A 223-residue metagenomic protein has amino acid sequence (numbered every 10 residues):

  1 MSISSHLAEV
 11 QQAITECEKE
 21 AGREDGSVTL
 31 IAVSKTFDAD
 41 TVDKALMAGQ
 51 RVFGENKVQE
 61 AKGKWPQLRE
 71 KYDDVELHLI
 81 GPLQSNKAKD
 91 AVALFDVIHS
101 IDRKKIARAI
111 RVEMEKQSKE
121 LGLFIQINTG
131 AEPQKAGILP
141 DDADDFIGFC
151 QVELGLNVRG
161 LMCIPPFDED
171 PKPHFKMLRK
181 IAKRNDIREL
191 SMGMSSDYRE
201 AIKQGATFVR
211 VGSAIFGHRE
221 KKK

Functional and structural regions predicted by a protein language model:
M1-E189, M194-S196, I202-Q204, H218: Conserved alpha/beta-domain cores
H99, A206-K223: Gly/Pro- and small hydrophobic-enriched strand-loop and loop-to-helix capping segments that sit at the rims
